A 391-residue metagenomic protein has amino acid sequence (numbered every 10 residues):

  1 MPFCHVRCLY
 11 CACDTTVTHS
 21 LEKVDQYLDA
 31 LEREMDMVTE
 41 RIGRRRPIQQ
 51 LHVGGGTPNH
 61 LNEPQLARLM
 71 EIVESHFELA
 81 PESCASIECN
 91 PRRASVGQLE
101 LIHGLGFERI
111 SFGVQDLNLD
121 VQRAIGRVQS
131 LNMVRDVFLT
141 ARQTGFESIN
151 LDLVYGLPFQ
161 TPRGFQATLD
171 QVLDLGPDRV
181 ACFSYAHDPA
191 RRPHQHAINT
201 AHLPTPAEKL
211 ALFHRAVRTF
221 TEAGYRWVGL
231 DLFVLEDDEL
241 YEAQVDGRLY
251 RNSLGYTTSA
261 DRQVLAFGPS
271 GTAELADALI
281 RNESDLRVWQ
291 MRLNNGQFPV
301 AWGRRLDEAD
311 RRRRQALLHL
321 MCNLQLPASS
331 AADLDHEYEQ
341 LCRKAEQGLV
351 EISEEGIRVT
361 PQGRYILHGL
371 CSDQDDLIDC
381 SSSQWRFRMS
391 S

Functional and structural regions predicted by a protein language model:
P2-T15: Local cysteine-cluster metal-coordination motifs and their immediate loop/turn environment, predominantly Fe-S cluster
C4, D178, E355-G356: Beta-strand-connecting loop/turn residues
V17-R41, P47-S330, S390: C-terminal scaffold of the Radical SAM
V121, V245, I357-D373: Short, cationic-aromatic polyanion-contact patches
A332-E346: Short amphipathic alpha-helical interaction segments
A345-E355: A short, conserved structural fragment
R364-S391: Short, amphipathic alpha-helical interaction segments positioned at domain boundaries
